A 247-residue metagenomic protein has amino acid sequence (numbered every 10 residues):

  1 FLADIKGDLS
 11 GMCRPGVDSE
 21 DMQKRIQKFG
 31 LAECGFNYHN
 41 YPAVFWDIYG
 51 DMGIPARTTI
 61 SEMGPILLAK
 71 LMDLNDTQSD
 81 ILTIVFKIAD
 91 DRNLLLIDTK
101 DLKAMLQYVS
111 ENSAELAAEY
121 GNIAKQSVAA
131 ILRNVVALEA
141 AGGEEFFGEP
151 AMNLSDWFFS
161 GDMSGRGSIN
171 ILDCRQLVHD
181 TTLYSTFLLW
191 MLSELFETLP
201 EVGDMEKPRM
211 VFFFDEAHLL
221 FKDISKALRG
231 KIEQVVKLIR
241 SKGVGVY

Functional and structural regions predicted by a protein language model:
G7-K237, S241: P-loop NTPase motor domains
